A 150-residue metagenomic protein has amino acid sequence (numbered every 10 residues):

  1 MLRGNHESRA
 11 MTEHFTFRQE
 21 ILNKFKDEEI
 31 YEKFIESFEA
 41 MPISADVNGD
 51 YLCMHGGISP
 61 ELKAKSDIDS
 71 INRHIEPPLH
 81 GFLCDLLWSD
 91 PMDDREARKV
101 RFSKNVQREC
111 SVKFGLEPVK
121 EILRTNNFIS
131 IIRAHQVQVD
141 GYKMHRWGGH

Functional and structural regions predicted by a protein language model:
M1-H150: Feature recognizes metal-dependent phosphohydrolase scaffolds
